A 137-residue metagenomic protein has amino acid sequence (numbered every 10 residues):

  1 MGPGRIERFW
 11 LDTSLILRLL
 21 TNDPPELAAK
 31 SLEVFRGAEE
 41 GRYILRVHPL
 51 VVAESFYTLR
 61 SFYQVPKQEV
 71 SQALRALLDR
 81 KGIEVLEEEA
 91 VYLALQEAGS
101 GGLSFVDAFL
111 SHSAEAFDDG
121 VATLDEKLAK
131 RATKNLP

Functional and structural regions predicted by a protein language model:
M1-R8, R80, L103, S111-P137: Acidic, PIN/NYN-like endoribonuclease modules and their adjacent C-terminal/linker elements
M1-V47, F62-E69: Short, well-structured N-terminal submotif of metal-dependent ribonuclease cores
L11, R46-V47, V85, F105 (+1 more regions): Short beta-strand scaffold positions
L15-I16, V51, A90, L110 (+1 more regions): Alpha-helix capping/helix-boundary segments
R18-L20, T58, R131-A132: Residues that scaffold the ATP/ADP-binding catalytic core of kinase and kinase-like folds
G37-A38, L77, E97, S113: Hydrophobic helix-cap positions at the C-terminus of alpha-helices in RecA-like/P-loop ATPase nucleotide-binding cores
R46-V51, S71-S100: Acidic catalytic patch
